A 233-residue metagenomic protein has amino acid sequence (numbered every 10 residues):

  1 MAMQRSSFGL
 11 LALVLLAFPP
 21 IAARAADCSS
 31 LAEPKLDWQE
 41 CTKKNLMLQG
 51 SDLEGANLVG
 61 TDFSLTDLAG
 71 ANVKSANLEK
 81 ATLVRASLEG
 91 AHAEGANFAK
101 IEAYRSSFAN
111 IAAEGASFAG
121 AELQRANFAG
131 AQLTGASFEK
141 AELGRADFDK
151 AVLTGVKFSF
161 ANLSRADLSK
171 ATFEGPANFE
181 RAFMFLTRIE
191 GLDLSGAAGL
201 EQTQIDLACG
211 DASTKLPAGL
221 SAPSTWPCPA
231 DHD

Functional and structural regions predicted by a protein language model:
M1-L11: Bacterial N-terminal signal peptides that target proteins for export
G9-P19: Bacterial N-terminal signal peptides
A23-D233: Tandem repeat scaffolds
